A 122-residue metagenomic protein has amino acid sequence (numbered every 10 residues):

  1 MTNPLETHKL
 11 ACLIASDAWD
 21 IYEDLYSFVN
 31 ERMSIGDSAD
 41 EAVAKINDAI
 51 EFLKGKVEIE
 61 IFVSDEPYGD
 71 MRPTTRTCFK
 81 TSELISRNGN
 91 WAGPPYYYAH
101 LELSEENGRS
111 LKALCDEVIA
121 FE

Functional and structural regions predicted by a protein language model:
M1-E51, G55-K56: Short amphipathic alpha-helical interface segments
L5, S16, Y22-E23, V57 (+4 more regions): Intrinsic disorder/low-complexity signal
D20, I46, D65, E105-R109: Generic hydrophobic/packing signal
D40-A44, I59, F79-L84: Short, charged low-complexity intrinsically disordered segments located at boundaries of structured domains
K54-Y68: A short, conserved structural fragment
Y68-E122: Short, amphipathic alpha-helical interaction segments positioned at domain boundaries
